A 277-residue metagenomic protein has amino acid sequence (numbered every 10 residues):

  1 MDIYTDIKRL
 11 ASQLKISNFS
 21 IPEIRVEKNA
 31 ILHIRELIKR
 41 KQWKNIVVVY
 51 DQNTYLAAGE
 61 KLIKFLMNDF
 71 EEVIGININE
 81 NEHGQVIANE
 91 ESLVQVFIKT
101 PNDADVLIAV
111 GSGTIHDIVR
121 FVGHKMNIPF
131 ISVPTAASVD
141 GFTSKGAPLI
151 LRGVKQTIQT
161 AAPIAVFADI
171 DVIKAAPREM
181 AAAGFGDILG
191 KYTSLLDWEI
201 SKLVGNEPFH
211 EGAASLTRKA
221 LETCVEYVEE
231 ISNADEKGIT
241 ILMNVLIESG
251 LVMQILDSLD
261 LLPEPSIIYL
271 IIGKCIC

Functional and structural regions predicted by a protein language model:
M1-V106: ATP/NTP phosphate-donor binding region
I16-S17, K41, K99-N102, G123 (+4 more regions): Solvent-exposed alpha-helices and their adjacent loops that cap or buttress functional pockets in soluble metabolic
I38, Q42, L66, F70 (+3 more regions): Structural signal for hydrophobic packing residues in well-ordered secondary-structure cores of soluble enzyme domains
V49-Y50, G111, A168: Short beta-strand/turn micro-motifs composed of small residues that flank or help shape donor/cofactor-binding pockets
A57-G59, S112-F121, V139-F142, S266-L270: Short glycine/serine/threonine-rich phosphate/pyrophosphate-binding segments that cradle anionic phosphate groups
K99-A136: A short, small-residue-rich loop immediately preceding and capping a beta-strand
H124-E226: A glycine/threonine-rich phosphate-anchoring loop and its flanking beta-alpha core in nucleotide/phosphate-binding
A214-C277: Active-site segments that bind and position negatively charged phosphate/pyrophosphate groups
